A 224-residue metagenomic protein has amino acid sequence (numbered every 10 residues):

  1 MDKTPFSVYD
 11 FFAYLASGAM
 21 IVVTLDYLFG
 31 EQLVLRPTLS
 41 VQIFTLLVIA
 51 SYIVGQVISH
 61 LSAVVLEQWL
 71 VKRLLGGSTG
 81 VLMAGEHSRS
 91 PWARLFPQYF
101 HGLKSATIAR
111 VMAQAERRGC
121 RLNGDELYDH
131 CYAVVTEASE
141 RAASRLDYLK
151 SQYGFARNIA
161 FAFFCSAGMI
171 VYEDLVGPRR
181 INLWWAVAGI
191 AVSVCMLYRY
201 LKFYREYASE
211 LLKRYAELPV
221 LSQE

Functional and structural regions predicted by a protein language model:
M1-F96, V171-W185, L197-R205: N-terminal first transmembrane alpha-helix
T4-L15, Y132-L183: Transmembrane alpha-helical segments and their cytosolic interface motifs in multi-pass membrane proteins
L15, M20, Q98, I159 (+2 more regions): A generic structural signal for solvent-exposed, polar alpha-helical segments
L66-A142: Charge-rich cytosolic interhelical loops and cytosolic tails of multi-pass membrane proteins
W184-E224: Alpha-helical oligomerization segments
